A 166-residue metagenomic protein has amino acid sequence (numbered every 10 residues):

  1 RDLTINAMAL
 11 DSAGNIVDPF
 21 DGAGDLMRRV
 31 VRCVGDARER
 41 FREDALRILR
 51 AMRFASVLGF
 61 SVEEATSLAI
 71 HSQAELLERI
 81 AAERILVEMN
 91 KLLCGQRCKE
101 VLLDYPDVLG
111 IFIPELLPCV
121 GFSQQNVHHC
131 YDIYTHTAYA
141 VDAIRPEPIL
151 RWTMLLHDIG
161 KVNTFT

Functional and structural regions predicted by a protein language model:
R1-L155, K161-F165: Glycine- and charge-enriched loop/helix tracts that form the active or gating conduit in phosphate/cation-handling
